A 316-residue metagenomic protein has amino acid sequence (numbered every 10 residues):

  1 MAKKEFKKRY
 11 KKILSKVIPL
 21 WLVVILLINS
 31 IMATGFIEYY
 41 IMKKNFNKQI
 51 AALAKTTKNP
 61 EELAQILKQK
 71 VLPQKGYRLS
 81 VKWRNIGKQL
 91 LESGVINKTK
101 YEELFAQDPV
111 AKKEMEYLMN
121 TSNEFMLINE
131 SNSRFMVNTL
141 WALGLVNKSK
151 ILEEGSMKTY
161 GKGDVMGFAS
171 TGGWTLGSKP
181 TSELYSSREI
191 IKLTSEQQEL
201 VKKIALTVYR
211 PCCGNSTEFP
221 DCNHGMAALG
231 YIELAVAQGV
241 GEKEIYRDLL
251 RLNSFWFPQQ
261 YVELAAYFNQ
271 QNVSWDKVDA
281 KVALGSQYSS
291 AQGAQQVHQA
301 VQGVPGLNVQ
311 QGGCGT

Functional and structural regions predicted by a protein language model:
M1-V17: N-terminal Lys/Arg-rich, disordered targeting/topogenic segments
A2-K3, A33-G35: Alpha-helical transmembrane segments
W21-T34: Hydrophobic membrane-insertion alpha-helices, especially the h-region of bacterial N-terminal signal peptides
N29, F46, G315-T316: N-terminal non-globular leader segments, chiefly Sec-dependent signal peptides
Y39-E61: Ser/Thr/Pro/Gly-rich low-complexity linker/stalk segments immediately outside membranes or between
L63-M226, G241-E244, D248: Acidic/His-rich structured neighborhood in mature extracellular/periplasmic domains
R210-P211, P220, M226-T316: A cross-kingdom marker for long, charged
